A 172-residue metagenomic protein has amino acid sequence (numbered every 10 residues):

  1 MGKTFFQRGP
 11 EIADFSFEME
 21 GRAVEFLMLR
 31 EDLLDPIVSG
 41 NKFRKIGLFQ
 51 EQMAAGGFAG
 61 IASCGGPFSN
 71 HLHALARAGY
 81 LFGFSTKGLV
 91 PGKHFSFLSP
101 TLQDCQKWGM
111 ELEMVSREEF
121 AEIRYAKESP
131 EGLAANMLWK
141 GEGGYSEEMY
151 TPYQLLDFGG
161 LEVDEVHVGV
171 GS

Functional and structural regions predicted by a protein language model:
M1-S172: PLP-dependent amino-acid enzyme catalytic core
